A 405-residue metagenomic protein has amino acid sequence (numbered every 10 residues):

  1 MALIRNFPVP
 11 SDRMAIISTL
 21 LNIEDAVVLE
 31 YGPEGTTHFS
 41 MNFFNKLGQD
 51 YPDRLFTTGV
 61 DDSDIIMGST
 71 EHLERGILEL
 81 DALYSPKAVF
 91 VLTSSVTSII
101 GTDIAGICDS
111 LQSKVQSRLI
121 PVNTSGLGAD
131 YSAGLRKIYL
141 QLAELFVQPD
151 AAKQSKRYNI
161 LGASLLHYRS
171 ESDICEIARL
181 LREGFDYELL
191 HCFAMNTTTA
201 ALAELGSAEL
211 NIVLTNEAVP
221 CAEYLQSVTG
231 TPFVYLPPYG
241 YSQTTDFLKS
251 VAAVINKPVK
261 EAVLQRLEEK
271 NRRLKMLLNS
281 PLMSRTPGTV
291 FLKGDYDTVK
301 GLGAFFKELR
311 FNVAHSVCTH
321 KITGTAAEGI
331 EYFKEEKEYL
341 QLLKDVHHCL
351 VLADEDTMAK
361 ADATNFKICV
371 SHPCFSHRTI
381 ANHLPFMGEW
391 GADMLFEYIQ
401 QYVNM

Functional and structural regions predicted by a protein language model:
M1-M405: An N-terminal assembly and electron-transfer interface module characteristic of large anaerobic redox and radical
